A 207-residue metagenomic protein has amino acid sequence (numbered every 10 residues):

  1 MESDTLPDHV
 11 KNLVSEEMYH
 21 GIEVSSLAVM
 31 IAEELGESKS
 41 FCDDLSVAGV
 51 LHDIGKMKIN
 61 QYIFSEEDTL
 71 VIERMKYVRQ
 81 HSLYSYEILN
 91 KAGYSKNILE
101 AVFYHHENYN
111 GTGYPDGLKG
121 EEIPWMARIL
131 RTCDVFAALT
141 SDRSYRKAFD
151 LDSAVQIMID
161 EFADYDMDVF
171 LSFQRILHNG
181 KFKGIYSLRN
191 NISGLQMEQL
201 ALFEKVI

Functional and structural regions predicted by a protein language model:
M1-I207: Histidine- and acidic-residue-rich, metal-dependent catalytic cores
